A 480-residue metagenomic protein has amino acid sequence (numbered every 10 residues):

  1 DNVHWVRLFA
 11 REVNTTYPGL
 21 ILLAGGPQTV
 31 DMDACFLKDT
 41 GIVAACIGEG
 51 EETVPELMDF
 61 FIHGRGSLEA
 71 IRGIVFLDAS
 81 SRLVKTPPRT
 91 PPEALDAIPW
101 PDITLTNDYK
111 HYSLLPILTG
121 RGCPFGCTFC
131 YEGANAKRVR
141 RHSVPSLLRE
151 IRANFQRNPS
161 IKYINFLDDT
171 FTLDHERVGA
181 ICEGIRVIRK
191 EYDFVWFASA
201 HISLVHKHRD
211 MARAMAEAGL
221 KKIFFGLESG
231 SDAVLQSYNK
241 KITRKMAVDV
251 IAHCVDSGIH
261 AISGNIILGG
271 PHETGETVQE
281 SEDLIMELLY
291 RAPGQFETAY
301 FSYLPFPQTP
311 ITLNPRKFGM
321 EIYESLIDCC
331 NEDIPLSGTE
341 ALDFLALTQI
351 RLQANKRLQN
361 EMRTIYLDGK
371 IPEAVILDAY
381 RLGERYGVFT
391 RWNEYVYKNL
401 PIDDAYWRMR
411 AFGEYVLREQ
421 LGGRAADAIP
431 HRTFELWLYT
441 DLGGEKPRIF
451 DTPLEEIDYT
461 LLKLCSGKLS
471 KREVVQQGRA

Functional and structural regions predicted by a protein language model:
D1-P88, Q308: Glycine-rich beta-alpha loop elements in corrinoid/cobalamin-binding modules across cobalamin-dependent enzymes
N14-G19, G66, R186-D193, S257-I259 (+1 more regions): Short helix-capping segments at alpha-helix termini
M32, F125, T170, H175-E176 (+3 more regions): Flexible glycine/acidic-rich beta-alpha junction loops that bind and position SAM and/or redox cofactors in anaerobic
D33-D39, H272-E287: Catalytic cores of alpha/beta
S67-E69, V84, K162, V195 (+2 more regions): Acidic/polar loop patches that form or flank catalytic/metal-binding clefts of enzymes that bind anionic ligands
I71, F76-P116, L421-P453: N-terminal [4Fe-4S]-dependent radical SAM core
D96-S263, L268-G270, E280-D283: Radical SAM [4Fe-4S] cluster-binding motif and immediate context
Y323-A480: Radical SAM enzyme core and accessory elements
